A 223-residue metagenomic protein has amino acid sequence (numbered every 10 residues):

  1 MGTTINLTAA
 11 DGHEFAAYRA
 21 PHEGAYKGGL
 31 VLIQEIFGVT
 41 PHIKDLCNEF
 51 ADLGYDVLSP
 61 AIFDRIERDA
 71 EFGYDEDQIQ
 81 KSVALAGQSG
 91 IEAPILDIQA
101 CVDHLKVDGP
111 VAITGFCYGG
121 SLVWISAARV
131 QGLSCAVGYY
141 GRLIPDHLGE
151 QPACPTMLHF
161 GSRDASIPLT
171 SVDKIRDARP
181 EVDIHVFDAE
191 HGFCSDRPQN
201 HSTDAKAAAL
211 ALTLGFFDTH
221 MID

Functional and structural regions predicted by a protein language model:
M1-D223: N-terminal cap/leader regions of alpha/beta-hydrolase-fold enzymes, predominantly small-molecule hydrolases
